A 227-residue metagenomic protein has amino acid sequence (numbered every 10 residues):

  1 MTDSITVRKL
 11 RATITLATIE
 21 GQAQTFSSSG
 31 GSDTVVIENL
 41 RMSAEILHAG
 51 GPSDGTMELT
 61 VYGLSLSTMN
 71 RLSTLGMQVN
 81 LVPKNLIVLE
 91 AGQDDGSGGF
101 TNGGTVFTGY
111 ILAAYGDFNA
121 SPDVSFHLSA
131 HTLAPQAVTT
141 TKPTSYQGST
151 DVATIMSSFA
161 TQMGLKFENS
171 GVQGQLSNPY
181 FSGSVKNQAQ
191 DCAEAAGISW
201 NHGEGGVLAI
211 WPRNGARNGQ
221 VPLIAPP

Functional and structural regions predicted by a protein language model:
M1-H127: Assembly/oligomerization scaffold segments
S65-T68, V82-K84, D151, N187 (+1 more regions): General structural signal for secondary-structure boundaries
M77-L81, T108-G109, A113, L128-T132 (+3 more regions): Short, low-complexity, polar/charged sequence segments that are solvent-exposed and flexible
N80-V82, F100, G104, S145-A153 (+1 more regions): Solvent-exposed, acidic/flexible segments
N102, V106, F118, D123-A137 (+1 more regions): Short beta-strand-centered interaction patches in the first periplasmic/extracellular domains of large envelope
Q136-Q147: Acidic low-complexity segments
S149-K166: Glycine-rich, acidic and aromatic/proline-enriched surface loops and short helix-turn segments that act as binding
